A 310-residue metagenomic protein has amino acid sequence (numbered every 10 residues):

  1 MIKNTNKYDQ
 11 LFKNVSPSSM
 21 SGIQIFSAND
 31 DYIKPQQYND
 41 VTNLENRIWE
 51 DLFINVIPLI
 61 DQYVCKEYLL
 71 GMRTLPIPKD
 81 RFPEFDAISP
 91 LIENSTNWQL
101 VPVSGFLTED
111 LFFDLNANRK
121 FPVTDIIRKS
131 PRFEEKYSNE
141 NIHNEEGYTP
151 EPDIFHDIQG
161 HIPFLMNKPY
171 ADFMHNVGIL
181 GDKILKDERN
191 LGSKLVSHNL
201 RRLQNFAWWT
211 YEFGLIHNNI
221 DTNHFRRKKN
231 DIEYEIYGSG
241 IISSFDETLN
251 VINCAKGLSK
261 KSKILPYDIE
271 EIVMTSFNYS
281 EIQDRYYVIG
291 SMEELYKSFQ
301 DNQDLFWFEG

Functional and structural regions predicted by a protein language model:
M1, Q10, R227-G310: C-terminal structured domains
M1-P169, D284-G310: The feature captures two recurrent sequence modes
P90-N94, G160, H175, I179 (+1 more regions): Short, hydrophobic/amphipathic alpha-helical patches that form generic packing surfaces within helical domains
V103-L107, A171-M174, R189-L191, I220-N223: Short coil/turn segments at secondary-structure boundaries
L115-N116, Y170-F173, E188, G192 (+2 more regions): Surface-exposed beta-strand edges and their flanking turn/coil or helix-capping segments
Q159-K194: Beta-strand-enriched cores of mature, soluble protein domains
D182-G238: Extended, Lys/Arg-enriched charged tracts that mediate electrostatic binding to polyanionic substrates
